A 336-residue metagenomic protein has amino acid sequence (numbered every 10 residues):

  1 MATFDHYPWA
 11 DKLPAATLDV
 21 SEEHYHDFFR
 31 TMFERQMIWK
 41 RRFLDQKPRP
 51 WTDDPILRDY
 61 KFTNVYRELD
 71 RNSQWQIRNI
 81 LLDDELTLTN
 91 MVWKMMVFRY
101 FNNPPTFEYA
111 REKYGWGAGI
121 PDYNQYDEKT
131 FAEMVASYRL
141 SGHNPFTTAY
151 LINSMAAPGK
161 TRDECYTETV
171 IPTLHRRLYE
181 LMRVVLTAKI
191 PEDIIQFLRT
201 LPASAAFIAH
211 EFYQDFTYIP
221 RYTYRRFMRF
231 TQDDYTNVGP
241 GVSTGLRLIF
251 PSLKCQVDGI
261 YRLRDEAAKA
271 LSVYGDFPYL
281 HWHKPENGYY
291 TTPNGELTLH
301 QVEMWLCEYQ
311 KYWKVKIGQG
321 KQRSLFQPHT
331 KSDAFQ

Functional and structural regions predicted by a protein language model:
M1-R71, E164, I171-E192, H210 (+1 more regions): C-terminal accessory module of base-excision DNA glycosylases/AP lyases that mediates lesion recognition and DNA
M1-S154, Q336: Structure-specific DNA junction-binding interface
F98, F197, G245: Residues that form generic nucleotide/phosphate-binding pockets
A118-Q196: Long, highly charged, low-complexity intrinsically disordered interaction regions that mediate electrostatic DNA/RNA
T200-L201, F212: Short, conserved beta-strand/loop elements in beta-sheet-dominated catalytic cores that frequently flank divalent-metal
